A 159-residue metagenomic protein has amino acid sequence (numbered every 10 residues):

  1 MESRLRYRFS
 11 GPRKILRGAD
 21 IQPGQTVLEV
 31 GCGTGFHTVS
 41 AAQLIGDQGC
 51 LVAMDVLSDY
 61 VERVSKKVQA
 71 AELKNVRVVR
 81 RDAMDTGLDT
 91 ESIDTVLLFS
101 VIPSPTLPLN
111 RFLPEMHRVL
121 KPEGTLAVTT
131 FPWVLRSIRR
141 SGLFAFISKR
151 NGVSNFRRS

Functional and structural regions predicted by a protein language model:
R6-P23: Conserved alpha-helix/loop element of class I SAM-dependent methyltransferases that forms part of the SAM/SAH-binding
L57: Conserved SAM/SAH-binding beta-strand->alpha-helix loop
E72-A83: Conserved SAM-binding strand-loop segment of SAM-dependent methyltransferases
M84-V96: A short acidic, Gly/Pro-enriched loop at the edge of an enzyme's catalytic core that lines a small-molecule cofactor
D94-P108: A short SAM/SAH-binding and catalytic strip from SAM-dependent methyltransferases
N110-P122: A short glycine-rich, Lys/Arg-flanked "PGG" loop and its adjoining helix->strand segment in the class I
E123-T130: Conserved beta-strand signature within the Rossmann-like core of class I S-adenosyl-L-methionine
